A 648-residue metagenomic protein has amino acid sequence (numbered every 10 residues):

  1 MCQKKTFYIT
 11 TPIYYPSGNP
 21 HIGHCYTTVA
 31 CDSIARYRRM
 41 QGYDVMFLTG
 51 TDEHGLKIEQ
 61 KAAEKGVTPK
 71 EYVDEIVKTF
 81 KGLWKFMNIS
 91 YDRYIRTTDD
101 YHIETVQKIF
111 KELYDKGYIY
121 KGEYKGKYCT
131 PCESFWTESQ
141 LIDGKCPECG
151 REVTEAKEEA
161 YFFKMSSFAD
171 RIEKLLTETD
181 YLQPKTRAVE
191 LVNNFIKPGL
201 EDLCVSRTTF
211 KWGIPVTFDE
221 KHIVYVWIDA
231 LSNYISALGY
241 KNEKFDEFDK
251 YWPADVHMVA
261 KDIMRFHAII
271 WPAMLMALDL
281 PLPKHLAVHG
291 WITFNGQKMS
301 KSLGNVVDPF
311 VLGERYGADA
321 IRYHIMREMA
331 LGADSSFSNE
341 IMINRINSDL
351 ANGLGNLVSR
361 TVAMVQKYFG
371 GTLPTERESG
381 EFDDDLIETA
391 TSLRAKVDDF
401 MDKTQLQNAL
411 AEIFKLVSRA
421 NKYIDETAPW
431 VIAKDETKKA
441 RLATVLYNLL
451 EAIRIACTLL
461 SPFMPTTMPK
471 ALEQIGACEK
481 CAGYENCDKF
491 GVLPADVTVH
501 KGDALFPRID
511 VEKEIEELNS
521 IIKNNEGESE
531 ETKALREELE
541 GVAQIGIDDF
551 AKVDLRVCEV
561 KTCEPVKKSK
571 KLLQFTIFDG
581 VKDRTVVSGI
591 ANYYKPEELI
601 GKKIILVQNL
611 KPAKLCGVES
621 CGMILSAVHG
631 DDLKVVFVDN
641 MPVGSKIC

Functional and structural regions predicted by a protein language model:
M1-Q3, R36-D44, K65-P69, F86 (+7 more regions): Secondary-structure transition/capping motifs at alpha-helix termini and the adjoining loop/turn into the next element
C2-I76, I95-K111, D115, C132 (+6 more regions): N-terminal catalytic cores of NTP/NDP-binding nucleotidyl/phosphoryl-transfer enzymes
C2-T49, Y101-T105, E155-K367, A409-I413: Structured secondary-structure scaffolds
K78-S90: A glycine-rich helix N-cap at a beta->alpha junction
K116-A169, E173: Cys/His-rich short segments
K121, E328, A333, I341-E378 (+3 more regions): Helix-rich, typically C-terminal accessory recognition domains appended to large enzymatic cores
A471-D549: Intrinsic disorder at enzyme termini
E530-C648: Phosphate-backbone binding interfaces of nucleic-acid-interacting proteins
